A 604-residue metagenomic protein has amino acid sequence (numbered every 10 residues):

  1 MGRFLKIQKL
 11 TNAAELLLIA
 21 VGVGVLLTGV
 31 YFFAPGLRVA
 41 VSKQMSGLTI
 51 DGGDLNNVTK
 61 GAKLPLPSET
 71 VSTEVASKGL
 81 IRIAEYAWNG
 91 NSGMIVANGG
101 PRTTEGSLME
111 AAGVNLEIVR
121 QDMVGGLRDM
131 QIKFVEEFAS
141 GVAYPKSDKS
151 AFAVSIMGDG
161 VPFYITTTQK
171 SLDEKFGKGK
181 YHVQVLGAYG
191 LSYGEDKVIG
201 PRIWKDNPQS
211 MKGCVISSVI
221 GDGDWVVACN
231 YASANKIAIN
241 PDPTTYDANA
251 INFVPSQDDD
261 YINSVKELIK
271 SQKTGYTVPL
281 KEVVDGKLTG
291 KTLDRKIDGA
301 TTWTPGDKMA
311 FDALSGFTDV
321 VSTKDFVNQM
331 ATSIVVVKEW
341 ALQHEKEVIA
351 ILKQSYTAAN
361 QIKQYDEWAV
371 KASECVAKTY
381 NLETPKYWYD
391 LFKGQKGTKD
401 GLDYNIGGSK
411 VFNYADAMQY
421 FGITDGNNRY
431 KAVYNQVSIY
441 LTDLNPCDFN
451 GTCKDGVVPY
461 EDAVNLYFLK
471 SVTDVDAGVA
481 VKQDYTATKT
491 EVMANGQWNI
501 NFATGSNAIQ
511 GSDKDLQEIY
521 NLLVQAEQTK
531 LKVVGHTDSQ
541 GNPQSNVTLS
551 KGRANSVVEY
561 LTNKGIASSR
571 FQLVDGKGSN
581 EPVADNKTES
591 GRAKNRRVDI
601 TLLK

Functional and structural regions predicted by a protein language model:
L5-G22: N-terminal Sec-pathway targeting helices
T28-Q44: Hydrophobic single-pass membrane-insertion segments
S42-P279, D298-T304, V321, N328: Short, glycine-/small- and polar/acidic-enriched structural segments that line small-molecule recognition paths
V96-G99, T103, T166, C229-I237 (+10 more regions): Sec-exported extracytoplasmic/periplasmic mature domains
G158-D159, A250-Y387: Pocket-lining segment of extracytoplasmic ligand-binding domains
Q343-D448: Secondary-structure end/capping motifs
G451-L531: Periplasmic peptidoglycan-binding/tethering modules of Gram-negative envelope proteins
H536-K604: Periplasmic OmpA-like peptidoglycan-binding domain that tethers envelope proteins to the cell wall
